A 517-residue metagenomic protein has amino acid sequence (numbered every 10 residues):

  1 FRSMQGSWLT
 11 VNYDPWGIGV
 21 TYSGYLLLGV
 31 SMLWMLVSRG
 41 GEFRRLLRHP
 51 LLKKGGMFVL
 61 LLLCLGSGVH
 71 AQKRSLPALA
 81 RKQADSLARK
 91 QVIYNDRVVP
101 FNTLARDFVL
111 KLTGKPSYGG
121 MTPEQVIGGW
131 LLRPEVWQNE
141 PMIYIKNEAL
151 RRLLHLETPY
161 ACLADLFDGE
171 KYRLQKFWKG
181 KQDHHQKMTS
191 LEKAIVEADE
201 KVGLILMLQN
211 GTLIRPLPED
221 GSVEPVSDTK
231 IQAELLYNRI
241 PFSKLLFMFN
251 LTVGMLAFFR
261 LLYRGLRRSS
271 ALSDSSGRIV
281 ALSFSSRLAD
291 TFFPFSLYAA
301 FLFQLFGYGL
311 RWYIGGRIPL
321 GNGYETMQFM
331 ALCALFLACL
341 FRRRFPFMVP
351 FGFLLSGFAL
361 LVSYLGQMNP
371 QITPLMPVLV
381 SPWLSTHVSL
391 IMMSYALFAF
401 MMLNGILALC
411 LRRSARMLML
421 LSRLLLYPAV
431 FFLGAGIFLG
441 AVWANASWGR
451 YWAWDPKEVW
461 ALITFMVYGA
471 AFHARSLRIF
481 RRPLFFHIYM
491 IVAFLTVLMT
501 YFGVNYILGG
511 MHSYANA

Functional and structural regions predicted by a protein language model:
F1-S283, R287-A517: Solvent-exposed, non-transmembrane regions of integral membrane proteins
